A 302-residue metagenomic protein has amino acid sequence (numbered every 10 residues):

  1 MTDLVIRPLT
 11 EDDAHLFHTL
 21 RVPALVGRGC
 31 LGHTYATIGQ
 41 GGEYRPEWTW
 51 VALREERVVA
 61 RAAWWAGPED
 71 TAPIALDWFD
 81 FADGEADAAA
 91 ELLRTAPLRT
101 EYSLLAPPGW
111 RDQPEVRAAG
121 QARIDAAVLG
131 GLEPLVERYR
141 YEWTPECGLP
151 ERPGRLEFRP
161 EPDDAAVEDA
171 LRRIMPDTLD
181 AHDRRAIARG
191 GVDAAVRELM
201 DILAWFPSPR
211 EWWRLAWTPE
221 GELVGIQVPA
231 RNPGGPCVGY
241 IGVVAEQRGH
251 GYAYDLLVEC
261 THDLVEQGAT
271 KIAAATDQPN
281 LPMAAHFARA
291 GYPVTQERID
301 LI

Functional and structural regions predicted by a protein language model:
M1-Y35, R152-D193: Short amphipathic alpha-helix that is part of the acyltransferase structural core
L9, I241-V243: Hydrophobic adenine-recognition pocket in adenosine-nucleotide-binding enzymes
R21, L25-R54, R184-P219: Active-site rim helix/loop that mediates acceptor-substrate recognition in acyltransferases
A24-L25, H33-W110, P219, G225-P236 (+1 more regions): Conserved donor-binding loop and adjoining core beta-sheet/short helix segment in diverse acyl/aminoacyl transferases
A60, V136-E137, V224-G225, Q296: A structural microfeature
A82-P162, L301-I302: Acyl-donor-binding surface of acyltransferase catalytic domains
G84-L98, V243, G249-E266, A284-R289: Conserved acetyl-CoA-binding loop-helix of GNAT-fold acetyltransferases
A127, F287, Y292: Conserved active-site tyrosine of GNAT-family acetyltransferases
